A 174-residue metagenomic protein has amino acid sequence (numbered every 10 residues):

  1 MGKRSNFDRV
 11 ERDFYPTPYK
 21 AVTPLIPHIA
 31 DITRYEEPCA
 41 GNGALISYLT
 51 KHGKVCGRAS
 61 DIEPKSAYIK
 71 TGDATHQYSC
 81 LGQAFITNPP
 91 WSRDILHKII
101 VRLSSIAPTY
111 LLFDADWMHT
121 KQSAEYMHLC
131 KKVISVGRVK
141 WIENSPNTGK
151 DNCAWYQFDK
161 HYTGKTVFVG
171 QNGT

Functional and structural regions predicted by a protein language model:
M1-T174: Class I S-adenosyl-L-methionine-dependent methyltransferase catalytic core
